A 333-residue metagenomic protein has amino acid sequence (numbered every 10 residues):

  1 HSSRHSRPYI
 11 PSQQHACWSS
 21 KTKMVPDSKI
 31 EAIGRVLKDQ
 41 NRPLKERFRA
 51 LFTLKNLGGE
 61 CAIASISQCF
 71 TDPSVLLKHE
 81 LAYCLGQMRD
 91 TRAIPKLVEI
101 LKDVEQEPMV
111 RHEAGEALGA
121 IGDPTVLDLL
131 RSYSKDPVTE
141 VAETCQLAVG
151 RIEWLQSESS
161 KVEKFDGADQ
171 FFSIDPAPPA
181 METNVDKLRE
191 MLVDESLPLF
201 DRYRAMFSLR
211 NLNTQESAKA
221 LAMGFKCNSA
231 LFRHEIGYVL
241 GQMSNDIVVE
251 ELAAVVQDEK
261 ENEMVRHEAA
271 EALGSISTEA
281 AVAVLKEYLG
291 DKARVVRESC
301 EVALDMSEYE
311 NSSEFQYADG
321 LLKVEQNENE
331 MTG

Functional and structural regions predicted by a protein language model:
R4-R7: Basic polycationic patches enriched in arginine
Y9, H15-M24, I276-S277, S307 (+1 more regions): Eukaryotic intrinsically disordered, low-complexity regulatory tails and linkers enriched in charged/polar residues
C17-P26, K45-G59, Q68, K78-D90 (+11 more regions): Structural detector for internal amphipathic alpha-helices that build alpha-solenoid repeat scaffolds
K23-K38, G59-T71, D90-D103, D123-K135 (+6 more regions): Amphipathic alpha-helical scaffolding segments comprising HEAT/armadillo-like alpha-solenoid repeats
Q40-P43, P73-S74, E105-E107, P137-E140 (+4 more regions): Short inter-helical turns and helix N-cap capping residues of alpha-solenoid HEAT/ARM repeat scaffolds
N184-E190, D201-R204, T332: Extended acidic/polar regulatory tracts at the flanks of large eukaryotic scaffold/adaptor proteins
L285, L289-G333: Terminal low-complexity interaction tails
